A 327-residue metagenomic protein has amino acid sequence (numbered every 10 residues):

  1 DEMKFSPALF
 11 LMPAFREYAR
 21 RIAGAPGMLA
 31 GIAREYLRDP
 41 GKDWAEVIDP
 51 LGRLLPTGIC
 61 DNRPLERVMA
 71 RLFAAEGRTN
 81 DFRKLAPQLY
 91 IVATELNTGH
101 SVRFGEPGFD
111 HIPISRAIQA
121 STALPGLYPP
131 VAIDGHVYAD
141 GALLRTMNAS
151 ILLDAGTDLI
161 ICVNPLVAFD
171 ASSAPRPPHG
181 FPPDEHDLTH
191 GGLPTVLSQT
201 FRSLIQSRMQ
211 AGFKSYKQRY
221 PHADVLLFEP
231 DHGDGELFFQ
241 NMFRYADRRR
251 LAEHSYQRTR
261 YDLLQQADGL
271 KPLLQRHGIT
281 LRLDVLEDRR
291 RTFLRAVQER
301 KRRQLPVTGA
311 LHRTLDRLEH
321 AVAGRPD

Functional and structural regions predicted by a protein language model:
D1-D327: Patatin-like phospholipase
